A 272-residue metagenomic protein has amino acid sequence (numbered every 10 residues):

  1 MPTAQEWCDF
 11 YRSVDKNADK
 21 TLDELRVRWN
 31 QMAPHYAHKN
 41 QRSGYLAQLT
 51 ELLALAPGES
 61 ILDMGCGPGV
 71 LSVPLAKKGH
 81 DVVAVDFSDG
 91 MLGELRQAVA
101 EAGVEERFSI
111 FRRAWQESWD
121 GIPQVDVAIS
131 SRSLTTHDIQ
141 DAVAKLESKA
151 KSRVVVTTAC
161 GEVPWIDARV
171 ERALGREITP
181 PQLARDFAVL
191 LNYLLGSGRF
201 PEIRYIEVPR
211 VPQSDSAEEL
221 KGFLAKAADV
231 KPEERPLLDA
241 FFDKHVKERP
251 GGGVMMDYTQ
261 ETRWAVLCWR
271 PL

Functional and structural regions predicted by a protein language model:
M1-A56: Conserved class I S-adenosyl-L-methionine
G65-G69: Class I SAM-dependent methyltransferase "Motif I" SAM/SAH-binding loop
V70-E117: Class I SAM-dependent methyltransferase SAM/SAH-binding core
I129: A conserved beta-strand element that flanks and buttresses the S-adenosyl-L-methionine
T135-K149: A short, conserved alpha-helix within the catalytic core of class I
V155-I178: Conserved class I S-adenosyl-L-methionine
L183-G198: Short alpha-helix
E202-L272: Conserved Class I S-adenosyl-L-methionine
